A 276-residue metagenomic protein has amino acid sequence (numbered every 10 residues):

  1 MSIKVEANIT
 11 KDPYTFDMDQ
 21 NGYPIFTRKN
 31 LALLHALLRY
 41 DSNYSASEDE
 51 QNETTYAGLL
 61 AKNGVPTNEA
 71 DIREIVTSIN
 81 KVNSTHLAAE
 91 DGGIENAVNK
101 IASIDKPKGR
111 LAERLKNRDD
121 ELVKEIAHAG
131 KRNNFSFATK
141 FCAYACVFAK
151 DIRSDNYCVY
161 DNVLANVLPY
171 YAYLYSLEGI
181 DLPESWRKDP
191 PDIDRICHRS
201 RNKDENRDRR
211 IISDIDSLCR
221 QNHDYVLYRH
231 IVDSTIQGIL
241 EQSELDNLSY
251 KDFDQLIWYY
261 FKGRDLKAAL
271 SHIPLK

Functional and structural regions predicted by a protein language model:
M1-T55, R153-K276: C-terminal accessory module of base-excision DNA glycosylases/AP lyases that mediates lesion recognition and DNA
R39, A70-A89, K140-Y144, S234 (+1 more regions): Short, hydrophobic/amphipathic alpha-helical patches that form generic packing surfaces within helical domains
E50-N63, K108-A127, H230-Q242: Short amphipathic alpha-helical segments and their helix-coil junctions
G64-N133: Helix-hairpin-helix/helix-loop-helix acidic hairpins
I104-D105, A145, Y171, Y260: Alpha-helix boundary/capping residues
K106-E113, K150-D151, I215-R220: Surface-exposed cleft-lining segments at the edges of enzyme active sites
L122-Y170: Catalytic DNA-binding helix-loop module of base-excision-repair DNA glycosylases/AP lyases
